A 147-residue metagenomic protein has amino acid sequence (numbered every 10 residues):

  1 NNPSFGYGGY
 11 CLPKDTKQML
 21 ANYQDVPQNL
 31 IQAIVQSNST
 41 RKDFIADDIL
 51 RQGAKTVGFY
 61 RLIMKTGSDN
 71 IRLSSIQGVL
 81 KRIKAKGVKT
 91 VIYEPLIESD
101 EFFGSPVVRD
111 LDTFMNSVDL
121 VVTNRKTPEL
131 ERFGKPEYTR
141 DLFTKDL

Functional and structural regions predicted by a protein language model:
N1-L147: Structural/interface elements that position substrates and couple domains in central-metabolism enzymes
